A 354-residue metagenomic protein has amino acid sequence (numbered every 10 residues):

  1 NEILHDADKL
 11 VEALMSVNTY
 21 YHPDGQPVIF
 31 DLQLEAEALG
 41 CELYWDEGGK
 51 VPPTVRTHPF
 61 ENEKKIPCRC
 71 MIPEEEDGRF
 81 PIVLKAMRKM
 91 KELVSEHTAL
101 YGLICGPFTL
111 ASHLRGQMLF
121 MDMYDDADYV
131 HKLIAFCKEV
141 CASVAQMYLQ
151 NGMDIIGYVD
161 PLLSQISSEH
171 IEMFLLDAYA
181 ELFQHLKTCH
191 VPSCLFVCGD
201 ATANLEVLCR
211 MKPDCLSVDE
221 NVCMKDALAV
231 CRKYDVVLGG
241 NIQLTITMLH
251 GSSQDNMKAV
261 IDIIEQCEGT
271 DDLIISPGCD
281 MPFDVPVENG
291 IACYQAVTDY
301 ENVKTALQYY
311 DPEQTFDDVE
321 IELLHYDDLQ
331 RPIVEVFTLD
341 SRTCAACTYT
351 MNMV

Functional and structural regions predicted by a protein language model:
N1, D24, K50-V55, I72-L323: Active-site loop segments of alpha/beta catalytic cores
N1-H22: Active-site-flanking structural segment that lines cofactor/substrate pockets
L4, A38-L39, A346-Y349: Short, glycine/acidic-enriched capping/hinge loops at junctions between secondary-structure elements
L14, Y21-A36, G40: Membrane helical hairpin/interfacial module
Y20-Y21, L93-V94, T350-M353: A short, Lys/Arg-enriched amphipathic alpha-helix followed by its capping loop at the start of a domain
D31-P73, K89-E92, H97: A contiguous, low-structure linker/loop signature
L323-V354: Local sequence-structure signature of Cys/Sec-based thiol-disulfide redox active-site neighborhoods
